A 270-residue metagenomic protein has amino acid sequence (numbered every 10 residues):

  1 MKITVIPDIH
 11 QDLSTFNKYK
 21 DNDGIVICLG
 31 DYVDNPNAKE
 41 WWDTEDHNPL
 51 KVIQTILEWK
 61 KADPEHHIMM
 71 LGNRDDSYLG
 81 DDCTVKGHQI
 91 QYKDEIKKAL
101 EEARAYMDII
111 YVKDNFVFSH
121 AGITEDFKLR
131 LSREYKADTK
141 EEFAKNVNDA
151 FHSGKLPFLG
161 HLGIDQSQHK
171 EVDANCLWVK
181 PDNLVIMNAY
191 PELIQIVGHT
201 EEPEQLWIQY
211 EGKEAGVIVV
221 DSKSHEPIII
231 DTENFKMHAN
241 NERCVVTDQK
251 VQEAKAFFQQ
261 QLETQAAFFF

Functional and structural regions predicted by a protein language model:
M1-T4: Extreme N-terminal starter segment of soluble prokaryotic enzymes
I6, Q11-A103, I110: Core catalytic region of metal-dependent phosphoesterases/phosphodiesterases, especially metallo-beta-lactamase-like
I6-I9, L29, M70-G72, S119-A121 (+2 more regions): Short His-Asn-centered micro-motif
D12-S14, D34-P36, R74-G80, T124-D126 (+3 more regions): Active-site environment of divalent metal-dependent phosphoester hydrolases
N22-G24, M107, D114, E192-L193 (+1 more regions): Short, well-ordered alpha-helix to beta-strand connector turns
D108, K113-P191: Active-site-proximal loop/helix segment associated with metal-binding centers of metalloenzymes
F158-T232: Extended, basic/helix-rich recognition subdomains
L206-F270: Binuclear metal-dependent phosphoesterase catalytic core
